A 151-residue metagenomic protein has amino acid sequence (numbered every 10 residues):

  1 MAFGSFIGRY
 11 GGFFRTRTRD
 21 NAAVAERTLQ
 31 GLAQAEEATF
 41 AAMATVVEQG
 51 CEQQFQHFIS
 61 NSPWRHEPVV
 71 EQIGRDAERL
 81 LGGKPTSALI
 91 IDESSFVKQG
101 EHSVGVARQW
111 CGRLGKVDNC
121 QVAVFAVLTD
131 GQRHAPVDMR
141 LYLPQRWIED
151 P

Functional and structural regions predicted by a protein language model:
M1-P151: Conserved, well-structured functional cores that handle cations and Mg-NTP chemistry
